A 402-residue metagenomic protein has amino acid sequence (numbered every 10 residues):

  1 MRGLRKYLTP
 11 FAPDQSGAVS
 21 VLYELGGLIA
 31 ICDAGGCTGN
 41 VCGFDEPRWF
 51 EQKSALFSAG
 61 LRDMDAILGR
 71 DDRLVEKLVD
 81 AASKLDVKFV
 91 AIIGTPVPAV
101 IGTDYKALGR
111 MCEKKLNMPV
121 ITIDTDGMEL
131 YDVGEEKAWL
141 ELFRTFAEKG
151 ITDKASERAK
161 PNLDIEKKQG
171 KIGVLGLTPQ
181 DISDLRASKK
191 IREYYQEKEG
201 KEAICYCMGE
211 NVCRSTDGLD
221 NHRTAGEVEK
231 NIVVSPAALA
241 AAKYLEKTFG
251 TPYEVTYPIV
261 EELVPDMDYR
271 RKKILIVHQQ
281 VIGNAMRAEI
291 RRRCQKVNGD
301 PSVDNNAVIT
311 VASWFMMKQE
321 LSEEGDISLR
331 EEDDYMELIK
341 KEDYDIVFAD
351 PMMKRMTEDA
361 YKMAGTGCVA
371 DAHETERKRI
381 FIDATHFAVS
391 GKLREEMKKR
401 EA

Functional and structural regions predicted by a protein language model:
M1-A402: An N-terminal assembly and electron-transfer interface module characteristic of large anaerobic redox and radical
